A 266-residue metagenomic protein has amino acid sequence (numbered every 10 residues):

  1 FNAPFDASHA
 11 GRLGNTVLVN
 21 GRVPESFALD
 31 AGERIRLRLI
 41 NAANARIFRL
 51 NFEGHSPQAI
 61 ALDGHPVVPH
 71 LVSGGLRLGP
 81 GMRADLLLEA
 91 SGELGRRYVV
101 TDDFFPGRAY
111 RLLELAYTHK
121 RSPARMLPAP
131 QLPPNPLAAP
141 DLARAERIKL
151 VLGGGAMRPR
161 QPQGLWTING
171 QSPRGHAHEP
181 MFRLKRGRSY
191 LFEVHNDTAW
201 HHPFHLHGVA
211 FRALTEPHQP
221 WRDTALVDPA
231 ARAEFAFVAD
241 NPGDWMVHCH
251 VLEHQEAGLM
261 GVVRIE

Functional and structural regions predicted by a protein language model:
F1-R144, E216-D223: Histidine- and aromatic-rich segments of cupredoxin/plastocyanin-like copper-binding domains
A59-G74, K149-E266: Active-site pocket scaffolds in enzymes
